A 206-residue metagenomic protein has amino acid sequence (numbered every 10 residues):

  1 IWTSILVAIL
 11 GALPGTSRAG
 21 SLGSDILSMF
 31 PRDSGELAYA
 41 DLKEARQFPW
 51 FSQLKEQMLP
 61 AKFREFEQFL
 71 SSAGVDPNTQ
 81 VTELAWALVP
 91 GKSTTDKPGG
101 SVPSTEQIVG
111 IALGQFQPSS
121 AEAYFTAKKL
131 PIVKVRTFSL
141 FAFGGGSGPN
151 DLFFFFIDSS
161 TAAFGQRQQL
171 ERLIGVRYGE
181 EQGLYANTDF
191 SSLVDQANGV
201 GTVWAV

Functional and structural regions predicted by a protein language model:
W2, T105, P149-N150, I157: Short, solvent-exposed loop/turn segments at the edges of secondary structure
W2-A12: Bacterial N-terminal signal peptides
S17-P149, S191-V206: Structural boundary/hinge residues at secondary-structure and domain interfaces
N150-V206: A conserved glycine-rich beta-strand in the N-terminal activation segment of trypsin-fold
